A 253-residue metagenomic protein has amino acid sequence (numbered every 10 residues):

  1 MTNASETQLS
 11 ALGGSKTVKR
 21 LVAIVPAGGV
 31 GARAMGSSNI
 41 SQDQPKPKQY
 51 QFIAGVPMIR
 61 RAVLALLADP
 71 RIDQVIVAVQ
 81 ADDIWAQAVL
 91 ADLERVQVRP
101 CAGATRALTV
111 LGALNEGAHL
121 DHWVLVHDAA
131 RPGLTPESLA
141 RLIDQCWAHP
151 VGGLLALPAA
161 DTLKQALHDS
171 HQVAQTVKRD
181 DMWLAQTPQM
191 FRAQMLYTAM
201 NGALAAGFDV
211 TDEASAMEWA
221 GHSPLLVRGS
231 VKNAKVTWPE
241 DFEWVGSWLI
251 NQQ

Functional and structural regions predicted by a protein language model:
T2-N3, L9-D82: N-terminal glycine-rich phosphate-binding loop and ensuing alpha1 helix
N3, N233-Q253: Hydrophobic helical membrane-anchoring modules
K16-V18, E116-H122, W147-H149: Glycine-rich phosphate-binding loop signature in dinucleotide/nucleotide-binding domains
V25, I59, A113, H127-D128 (+3 more regions): Residue-level signal for inorganic ion chemistry
D82-A88: Short, charged/polar "capping" segments at the starts of alpha-helices and the immediately preceding loops
A91-V124: Short phosphate-binding loop-to-helix
L134-L225: Conserved core of the sugar-phosphate nucleotidyltransferase
L225-K232: Catalytic beta-strand/loop signature of glycosyltransferases that borders the donor
